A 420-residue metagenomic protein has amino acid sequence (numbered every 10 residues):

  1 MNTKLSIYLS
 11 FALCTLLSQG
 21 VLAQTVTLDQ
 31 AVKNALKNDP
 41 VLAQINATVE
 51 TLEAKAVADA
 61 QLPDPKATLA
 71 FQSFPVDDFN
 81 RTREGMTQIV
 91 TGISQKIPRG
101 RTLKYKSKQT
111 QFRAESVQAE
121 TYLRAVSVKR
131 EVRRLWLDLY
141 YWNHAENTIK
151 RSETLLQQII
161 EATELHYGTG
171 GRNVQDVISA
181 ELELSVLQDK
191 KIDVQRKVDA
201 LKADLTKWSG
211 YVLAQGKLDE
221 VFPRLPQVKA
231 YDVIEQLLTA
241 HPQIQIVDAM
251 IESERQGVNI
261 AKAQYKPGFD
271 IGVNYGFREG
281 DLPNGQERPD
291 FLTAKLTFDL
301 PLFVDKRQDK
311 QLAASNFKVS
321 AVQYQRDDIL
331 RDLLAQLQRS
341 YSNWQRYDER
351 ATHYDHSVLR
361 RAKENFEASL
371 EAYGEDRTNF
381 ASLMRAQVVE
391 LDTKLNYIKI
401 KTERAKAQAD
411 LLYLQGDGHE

Functional and structural regions predicted by a protein language model:
M1-L9: Bacterial N-terminal signal peptides that target proteins for export
T3, R124-A240, S340-N343, Y347 (+1 more regions): Periplasmic alpha-helical coiled-coil/stalk elements that build and connect Gram-negative outer-membrane
S10-F11, V21: Cleavable N-terminal signal peptides
L22-F71, K96-I97, Y105, R172-N173 (+4 more regions): Bacterial Sec-pathway N-terminal export signals of envelope proteins
A43, P65-M86, K96-L123, N143 (+5 more regions): Small/polar (Gly/Ser/Thr/Ala-rich) solvent-exposed segments that form structured loops/beta-strands/short helices used
Q44-A56, V117, R124, V128-N147 (+6 more regions): Amphipathic alpha-helical coiled-coil segments
T91, A294-L296: Membrane-embedded beta-strands of outer-membrane beta-barrel proteins, especially the hydrophobic/small aromatic
